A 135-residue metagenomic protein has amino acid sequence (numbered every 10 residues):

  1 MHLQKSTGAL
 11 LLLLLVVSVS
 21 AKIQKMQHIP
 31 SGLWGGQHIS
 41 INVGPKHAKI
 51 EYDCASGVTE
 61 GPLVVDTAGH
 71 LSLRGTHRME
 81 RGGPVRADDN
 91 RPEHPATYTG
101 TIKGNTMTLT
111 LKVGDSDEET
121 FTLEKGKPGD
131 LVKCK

Functional and structural regions predicted by a protein language model:
M1-A9: Bacterial N-terminal signal peptides that target proteins for export
Q4, V17, A21-M26: Intrinsically disordered, low-complexity and often Lys/Arg-enriched segments
A9-S18: Bacterial N-terminal signal peptides
A21, G57-H70, T106-K135: Edge beta-strand at a domain terminus
I23-S40, D130-K135: Tryptophan-anchored aromatic micro-motifs
G36-H38, S56, E93, G114-S116: Glycine-centered tight beta-turn/hairpin loop motif at sheet-sheet or coil-to-beta transitions
Q37-M79: N-terminal glycine/threonine-rich, aromatic-flanked beta-hairpin/loop signature
L73-I102: An anionic, turn-rich surface loop/hairpin at beta-sheet edges that serves as a generic interaction/coordination patch
